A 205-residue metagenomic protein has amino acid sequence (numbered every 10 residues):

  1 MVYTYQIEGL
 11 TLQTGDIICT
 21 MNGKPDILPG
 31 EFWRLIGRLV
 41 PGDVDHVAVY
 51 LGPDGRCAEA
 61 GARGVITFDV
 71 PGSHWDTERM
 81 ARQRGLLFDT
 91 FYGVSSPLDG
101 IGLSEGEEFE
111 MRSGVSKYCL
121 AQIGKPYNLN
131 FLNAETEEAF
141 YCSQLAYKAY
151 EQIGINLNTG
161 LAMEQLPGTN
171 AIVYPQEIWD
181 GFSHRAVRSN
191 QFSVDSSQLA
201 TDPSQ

Functional and structural regions predicted by a protein language model:
V2-E8: Short alpha-helix capping/helix-loop boundary micro-motifs
I17-I101, Y127-F140: Glycine-rich catalytic cores of cysteine/serine-nucleophile enzymes that process amide/ester linkages in cell-envelope
N22, G61, C119-Y127, A149-L157: Sec/Tat-exported extracytoplasmic proteins
G106-S113, T136-Y141: Soluble non-cytosolic domains of exported or imported proteins
S116: Histidine/lysine/aspartate-rich catalytic loop segments that bind and position anionic ligands
N130-P203: Activation targets extended, charge/polar-rich intrinsically disordered C-terminal tails
